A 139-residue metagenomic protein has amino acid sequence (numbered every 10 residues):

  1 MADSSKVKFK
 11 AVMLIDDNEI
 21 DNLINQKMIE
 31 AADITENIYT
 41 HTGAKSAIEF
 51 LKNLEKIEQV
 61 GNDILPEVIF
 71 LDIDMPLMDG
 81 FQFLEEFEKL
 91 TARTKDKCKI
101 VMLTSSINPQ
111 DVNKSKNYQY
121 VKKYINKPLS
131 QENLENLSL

Functional and structural regions predicted by a protein language model:
M1-M13, I20-Q26, E30-I34, L65 (+1 more regions): Non-catalytic signal-transmission and effector/linker regions of two-component phosphorelay proteins
I15-I20, G43, D72: Acidic di-acidic motifs
N25, A47, G80-E86: Short alpha-helical interaction/output segments
K27, Q82, K95-V101, S106-K123 (+1 more regions): Alpha4 helix (beta4-alpha4-beta5 surface) of REC/receiver domains from two-component response regulators
T40-N53, G80: Helix N-cap/capping motif at the beta->alpha junctions
E55, Q59-F70: Active-site beta3 strand of CheY-like receiver
I69, K123-Y124: Two-component signal transduction core modules
M75: Receiver (REC) domain active-site loop signature in two-component systems and cognate sites in sensor histidine kinases
